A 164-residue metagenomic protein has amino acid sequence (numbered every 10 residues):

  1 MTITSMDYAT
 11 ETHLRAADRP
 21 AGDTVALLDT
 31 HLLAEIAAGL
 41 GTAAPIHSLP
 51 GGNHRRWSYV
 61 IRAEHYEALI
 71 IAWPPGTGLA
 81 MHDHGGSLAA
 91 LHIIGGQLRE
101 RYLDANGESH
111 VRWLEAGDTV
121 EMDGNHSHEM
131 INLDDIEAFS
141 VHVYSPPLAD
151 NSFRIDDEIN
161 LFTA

Functional and structural regions predicted by a protein language model:
M1-A44: N-terminal leader/capping segments at the start of a protein or of a new domain
I46-T77: A short glycine-rich, His/Asp/Glu-containing loop-to-beta-strand
A63-H65, A90, D104-E129, L161: Short acidic-glycine-tyrosine-enriched beta hairpin
L69-H84, D123-N125: Conserved short histidine dyad/triad with adjacent acidic residue
A72, D83-G85, H92, L133-D135: Short glycine/proline-enriched turns and hinge-like loops at secondary-structure junctions
P75, G86-R99, D104: Glycine- and acidic-residue-biased ligand/ion/polar-headgroup-sensing regions
M81-H84, R101-A105, S109-H110, N132 (+1 more regions): A short secondary-structure junction signal
L133-A164: Double-stranded beta-helix
